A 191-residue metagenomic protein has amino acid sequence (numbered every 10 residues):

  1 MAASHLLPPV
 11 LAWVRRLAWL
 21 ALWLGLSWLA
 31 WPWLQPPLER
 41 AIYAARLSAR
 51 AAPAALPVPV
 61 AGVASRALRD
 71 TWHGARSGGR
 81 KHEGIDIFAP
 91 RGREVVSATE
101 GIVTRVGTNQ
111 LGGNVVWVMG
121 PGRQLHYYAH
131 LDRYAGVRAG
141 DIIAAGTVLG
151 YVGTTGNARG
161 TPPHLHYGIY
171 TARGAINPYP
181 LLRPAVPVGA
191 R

Functional and structural regions predicted by a protein language model:
M1-V14: N-terminal Lys/Arg-rich, disordered targeting/topogenic segments
W13, W19, L56-P59, R138-T147 (+1 more regions): Acidic, glycine-rich catalytic/binding loops that coordinate metals and/or anionic ligands
R15-P32: Hydrophobic membrane-insertion alpha-helices, especially the h-region of bacterial N-terminal signal peptides
S27-N114, M119, A145, T154 (+2 more regions): Surface-exposed, glycine-biased beta-strand/turn segments
H82, G120, H130, H164-H166: Histidine-centered active-site/metal-ligand motif
V106, G122-G146, A172: Short histidine-centered loop motifs in beta-beta connectors
V152-H166: Active-site loop architecture of trypsin-fold serine endopeptidases
